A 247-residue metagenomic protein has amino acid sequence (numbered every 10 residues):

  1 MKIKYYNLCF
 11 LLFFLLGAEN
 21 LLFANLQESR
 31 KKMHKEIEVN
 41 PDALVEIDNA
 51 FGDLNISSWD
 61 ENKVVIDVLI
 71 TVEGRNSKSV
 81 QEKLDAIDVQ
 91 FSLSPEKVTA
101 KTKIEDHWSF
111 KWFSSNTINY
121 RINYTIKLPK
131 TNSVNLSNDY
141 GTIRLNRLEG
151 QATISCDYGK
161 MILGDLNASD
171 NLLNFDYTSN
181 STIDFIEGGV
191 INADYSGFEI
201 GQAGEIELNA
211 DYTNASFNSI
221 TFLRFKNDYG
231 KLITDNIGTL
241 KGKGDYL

Functional and structural regions predicted by a protein language model:
M1-R30: Bacterial Sec-dependent N-terminal signal peptides
L22-N49, D53-N138, R144-C156, K160-D176 (+5 more regions): Acidic (Asp/Glu) and glycine-rich low-complexity loops/linkers that are typically intrinsically disordered
N218-L247: Eukaryotic tandem repeat interaction scaffolds
